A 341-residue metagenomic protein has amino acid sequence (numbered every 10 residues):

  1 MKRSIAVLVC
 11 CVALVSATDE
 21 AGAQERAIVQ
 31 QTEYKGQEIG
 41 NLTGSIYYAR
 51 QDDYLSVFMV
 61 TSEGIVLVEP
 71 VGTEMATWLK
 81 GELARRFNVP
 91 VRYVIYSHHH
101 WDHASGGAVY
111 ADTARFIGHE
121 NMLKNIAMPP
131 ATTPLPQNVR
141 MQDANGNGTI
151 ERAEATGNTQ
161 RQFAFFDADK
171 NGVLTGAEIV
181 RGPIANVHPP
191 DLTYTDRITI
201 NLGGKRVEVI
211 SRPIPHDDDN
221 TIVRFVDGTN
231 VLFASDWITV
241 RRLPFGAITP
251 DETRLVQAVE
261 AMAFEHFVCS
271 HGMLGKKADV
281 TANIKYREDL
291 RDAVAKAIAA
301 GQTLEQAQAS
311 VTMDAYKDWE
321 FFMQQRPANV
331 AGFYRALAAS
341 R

Functional and structural regions predicted by a protein language model:
A6-S16: Bacterial N-terminal signal peptides
A17, A21-A23: Boundary at the C-terminal end of the N-terminal hydrophobic targeting segment
Q24-A27, N147, A155-A164, D169-L174 (+3 more regions): Accessory terminal helices/loops
Q37-E82, T221-F225, T229-D236: Conserved beta-strand hairpin/beta-sheet module of binuclear metal-dependent hydrolase folds, prominently
N41, K124-R212, D217-D218, D227: Metallo-beta-lactamase
S45, M59, E69, L83 (+9 more regions): Divalent metal-coordination and catalytic microenvironments
S62-E63, E74-G118, Q137, M262-A263: Active-site metal-binding motif and surrounding structural segment of the metallo-beta-lactamase
G64-V66, G72-E74, T199-N201, R206-K296: Metallo-beta-lactamase
